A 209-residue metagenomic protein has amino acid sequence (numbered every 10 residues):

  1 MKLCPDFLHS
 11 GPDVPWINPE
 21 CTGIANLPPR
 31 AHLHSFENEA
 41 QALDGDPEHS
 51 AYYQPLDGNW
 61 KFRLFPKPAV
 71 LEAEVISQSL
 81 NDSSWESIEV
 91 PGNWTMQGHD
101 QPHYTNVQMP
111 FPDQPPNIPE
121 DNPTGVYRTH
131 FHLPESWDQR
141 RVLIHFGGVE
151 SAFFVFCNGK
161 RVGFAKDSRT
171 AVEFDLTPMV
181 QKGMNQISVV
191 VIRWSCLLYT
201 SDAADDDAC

Functional and structural regions predicted by a protein language model:
K2-P29, H34-N38, A42-P47, Y52 (+4 more regions): Accessory beta-strand-rich segments of carbohydrate-active enzymes
H34, H103-V107, D207: Short amphipathic alpha-helical segments, especially helix-boundary/capping motifs
D57, D82, Y127-R128: Hydrophobic residues on conserved beta-strands that form the core of alpha/beta folds
L71-D82: Short Gly/aromatic-enriched secondary-structure transition segments
W85: Carboxylate/His-rich catalytic cores and anion/metal-binding grooves
E89: Residues at the C-termini of beta-strands that transition into short coil/loop
Y104-P116: N-terminal glycine-rich cofactor-binding segment
Y199-C209: Single conserved hydrophobic/aromatic residue that forms the stacking wall/gate of nucleotide- or nucleobase-binding
